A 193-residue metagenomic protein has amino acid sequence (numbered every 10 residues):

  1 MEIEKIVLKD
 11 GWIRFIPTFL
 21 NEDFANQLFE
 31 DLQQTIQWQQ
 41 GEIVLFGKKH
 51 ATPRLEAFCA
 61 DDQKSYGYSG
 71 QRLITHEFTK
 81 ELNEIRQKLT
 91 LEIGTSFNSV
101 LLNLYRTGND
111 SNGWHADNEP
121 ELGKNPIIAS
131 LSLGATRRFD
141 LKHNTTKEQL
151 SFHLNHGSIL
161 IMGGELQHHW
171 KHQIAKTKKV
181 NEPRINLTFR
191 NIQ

Functional and structural regions predicted by a protein language model:
M1-Q193: Non-heme Fe(II) oxygenase metal-center motifs and adjacent flexible, charged/small-residue loops
